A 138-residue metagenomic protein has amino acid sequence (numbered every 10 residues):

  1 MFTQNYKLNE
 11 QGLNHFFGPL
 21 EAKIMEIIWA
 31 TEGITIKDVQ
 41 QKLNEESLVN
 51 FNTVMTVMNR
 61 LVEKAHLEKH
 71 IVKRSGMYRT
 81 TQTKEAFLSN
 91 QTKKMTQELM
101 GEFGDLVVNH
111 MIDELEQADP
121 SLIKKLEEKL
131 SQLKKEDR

Functional and structural regions predicted by a protein language model:
M1-M25: Short alpha-helical segments that sit at the start of domains
H15-L20, V72-Q91: Short, cationic-aromatic polyanion-contact patches
F17, I27-T35: Short capping segments at the starts of secondary-structure elements
I34-K42: Short acidic, hydrophobic short linear motifs in intrinsically disordered regions
Q41-V49: Short helix-coil junctions and helix-kink-helix linkers
M55-N59: Short, hydrophobic-biased segments on the C-terminal half of alpha helices that form "recognition helices"
A65: Glycine-centered, phosphate/nucleic-acid-interacting loop/turn motifs that mediate DNA/RNA or nucleotide
T92-S131: Amphipathic alpha-helical dimerization/coiled-coil segments that flank or bridge DNA-binding/regulatory modules
